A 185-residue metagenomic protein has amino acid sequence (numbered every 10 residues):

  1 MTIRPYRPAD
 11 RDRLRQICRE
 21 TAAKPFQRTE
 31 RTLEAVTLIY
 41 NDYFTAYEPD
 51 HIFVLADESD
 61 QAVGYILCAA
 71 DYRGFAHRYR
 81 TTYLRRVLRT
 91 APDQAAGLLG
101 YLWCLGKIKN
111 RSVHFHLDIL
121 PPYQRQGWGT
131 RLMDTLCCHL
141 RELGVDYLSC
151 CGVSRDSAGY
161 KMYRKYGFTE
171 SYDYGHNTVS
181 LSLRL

Functional and structural regions predicted by a protein language model:
T2-Q16: A short beta-loop-alpha structural element at the N-terminal edge of CoA-dependent acyl/N-acetyltransferase catalytic
A22-N41, V87-R89: Conserved GNAT-fold acetyl-CoA-binding loop/helix
R31-I52, E58: Active-site rim helix/loop that mediates acceptor-substrate recognition in acyltransferases
V54, Q61-A70: Conserved beta-strand in the GNAT
Y72-H116: Conserved acyl-donor/pantetheine-binding loop and adjacent beta-alpha core of acyl/acetyltransferases and related
N110-V113, L140-G152: Conserved GNAT acetyl-CoA-binding A-motif
H116, R125-H139, K161, K165: Conserved acetyl-CoA-binding loop-helix of GNAT-fold acetyltransferases
D146-Y160, R164-L185: C-terminal "cap" of GNAT-fold acetyltransferases
